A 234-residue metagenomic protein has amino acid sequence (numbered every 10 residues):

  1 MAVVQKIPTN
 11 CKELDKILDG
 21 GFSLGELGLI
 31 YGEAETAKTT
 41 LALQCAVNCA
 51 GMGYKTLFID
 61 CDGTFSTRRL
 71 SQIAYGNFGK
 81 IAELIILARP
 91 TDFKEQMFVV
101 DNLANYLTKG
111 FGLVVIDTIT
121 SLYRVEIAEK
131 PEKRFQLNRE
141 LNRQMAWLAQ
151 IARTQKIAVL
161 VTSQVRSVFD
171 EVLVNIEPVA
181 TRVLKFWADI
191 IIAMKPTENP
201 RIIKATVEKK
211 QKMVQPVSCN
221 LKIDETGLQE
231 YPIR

Functional and structural regions predicted by a protein language model:
M1-V3: Charged, amphipathic alpha-helical linker segments immediately N-terminal to NTP-binding catalytic cores
T9-G21: Pre-Walker A adenine-sensing motif
G20-F22, N48-M52, N77-K80, N105-K109 (+2 more regions): Conserved catalytic network of the ASCE P-loop NTPase/AAA+ motor domain
S23-N102: Conserved P-loop
Y54-K55, L84, G110-L113, A152-V161: Loop/turn-to-beta-strand initiation segments
C61-G63, P90, T118-T120, Q164-V165 (+1 more regions): Short, ordered loop/turn segments at secondary-structure junctions
P90-T154: Phosphate-binding/switch loop-helix module in NTP-utilizing enzymes
R139, A146, I151-R234: Phosphate-binding/switch region of NTP-binding enzymes
